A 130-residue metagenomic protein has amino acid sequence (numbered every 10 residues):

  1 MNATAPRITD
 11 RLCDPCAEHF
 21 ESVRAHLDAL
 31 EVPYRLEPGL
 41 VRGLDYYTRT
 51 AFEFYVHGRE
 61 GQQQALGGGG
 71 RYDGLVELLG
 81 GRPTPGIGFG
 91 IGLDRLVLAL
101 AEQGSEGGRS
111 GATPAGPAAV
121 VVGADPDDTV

Functional and structural regions predicted by a protein language model:
M1-V130: TRNA-recognition modules of translation machinery and tRNA-sensing kinases, especially anticodon-binding
